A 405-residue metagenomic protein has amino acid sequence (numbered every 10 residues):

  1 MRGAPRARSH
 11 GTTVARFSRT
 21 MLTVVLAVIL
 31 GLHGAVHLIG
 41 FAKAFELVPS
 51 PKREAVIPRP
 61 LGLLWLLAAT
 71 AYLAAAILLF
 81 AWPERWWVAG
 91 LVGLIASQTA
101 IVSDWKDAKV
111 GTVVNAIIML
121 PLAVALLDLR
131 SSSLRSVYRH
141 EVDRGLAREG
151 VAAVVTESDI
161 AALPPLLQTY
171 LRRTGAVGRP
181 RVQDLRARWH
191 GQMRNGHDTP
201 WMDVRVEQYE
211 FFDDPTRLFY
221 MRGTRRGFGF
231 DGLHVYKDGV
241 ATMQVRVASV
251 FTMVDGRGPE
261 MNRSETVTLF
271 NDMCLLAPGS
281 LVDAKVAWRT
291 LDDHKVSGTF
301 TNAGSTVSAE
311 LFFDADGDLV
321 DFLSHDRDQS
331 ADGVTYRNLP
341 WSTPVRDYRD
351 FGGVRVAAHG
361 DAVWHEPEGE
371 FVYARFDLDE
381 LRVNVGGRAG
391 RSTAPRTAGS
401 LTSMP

Functional and structural regions predicted by a protein language model:
M1-G11: Compositionally biased, low-complexity flexible segments
A15-S133: Membrane-interface extramembranous regions
A100, A187-R194, R217-T224, V296-A303 (+2 more regions): Short beta-strand segments that buttress and anchor functional surface loops
L134-R186: N-terminal leader/targeting segments and the immediate start of mature chains
Q168-F251: N-terminal mature ectodomain segment of secretory-pathway/periplasmic proteins
V204-D213, V235-V240, A309-D321, A374-R391: A short, surface-exposed beta-strand/turn
Q244-G304: Flexible, processing/modification-adjacent segments and terminal tails in exported/periplasmic/extracellular proteins
G298-V383: Gly/Pro-enriched, hydrophobic low-complexity segments that function as extracytoplasmic propeptides/linkers
